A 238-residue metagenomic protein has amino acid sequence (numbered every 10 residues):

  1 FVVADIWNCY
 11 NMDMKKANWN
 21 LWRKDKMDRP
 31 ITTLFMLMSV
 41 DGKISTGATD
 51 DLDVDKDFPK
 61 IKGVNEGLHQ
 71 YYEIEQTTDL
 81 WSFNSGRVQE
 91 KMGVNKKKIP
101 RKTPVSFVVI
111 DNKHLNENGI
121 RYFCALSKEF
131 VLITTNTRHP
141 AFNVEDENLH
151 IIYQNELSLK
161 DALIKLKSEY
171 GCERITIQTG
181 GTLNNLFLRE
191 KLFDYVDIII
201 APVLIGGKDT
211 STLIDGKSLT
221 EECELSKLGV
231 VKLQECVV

Functional and structural regions predicted by a protein language model:
N11-V238: Enzymes that bind and transform nitrogen-containing heteroaromatic metabolites
